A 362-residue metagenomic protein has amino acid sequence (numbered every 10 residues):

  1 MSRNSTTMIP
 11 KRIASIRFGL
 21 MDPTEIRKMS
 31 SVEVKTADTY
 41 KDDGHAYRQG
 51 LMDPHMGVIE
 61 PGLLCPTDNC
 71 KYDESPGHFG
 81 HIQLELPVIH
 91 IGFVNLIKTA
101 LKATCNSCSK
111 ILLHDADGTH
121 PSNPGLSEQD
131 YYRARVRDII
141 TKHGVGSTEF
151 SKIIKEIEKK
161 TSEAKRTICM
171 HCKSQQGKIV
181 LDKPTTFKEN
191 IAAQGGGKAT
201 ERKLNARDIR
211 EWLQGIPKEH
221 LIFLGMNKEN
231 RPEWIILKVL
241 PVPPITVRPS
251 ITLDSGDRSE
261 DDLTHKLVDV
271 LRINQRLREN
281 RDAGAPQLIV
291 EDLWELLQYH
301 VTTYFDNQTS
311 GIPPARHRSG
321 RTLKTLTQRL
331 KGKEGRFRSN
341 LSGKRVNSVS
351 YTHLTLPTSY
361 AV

Functional and structural regions predicted by a protein language model:
M1-Y351, S359: Conserved core architecture of multi-subunit DNA-directed RNA polymerases
